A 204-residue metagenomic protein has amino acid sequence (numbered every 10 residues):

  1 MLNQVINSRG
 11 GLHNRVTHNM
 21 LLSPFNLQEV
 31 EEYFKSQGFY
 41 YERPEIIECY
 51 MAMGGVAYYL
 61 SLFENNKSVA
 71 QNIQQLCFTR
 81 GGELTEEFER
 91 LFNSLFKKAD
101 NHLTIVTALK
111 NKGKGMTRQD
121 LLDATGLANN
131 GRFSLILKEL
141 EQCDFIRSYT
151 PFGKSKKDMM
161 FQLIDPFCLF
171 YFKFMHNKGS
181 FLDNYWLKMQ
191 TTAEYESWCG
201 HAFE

Functional and structural regions predicted by a protein language model:
M1-L2, V56, P166: A short beta-strand-to-loop transition that corresponds to the Sensor-1 phosphate-sensing loop of AAA+ P-loop ATPases
L2-T17: Short regulatory helix/loop adjacent to the ATP-binding pocket of P-loop NTPases
N3, E31-K35, M51, S61: A broadly conserved amphipathic alpha-helix scaffold signal in soluble, globular proteins
V5-S8, Y33, F63, F174-M175: Residue-level signal for well-ordered alpha-helical positions
N19-E45: Conserved small helical "lid"/interfacial subdomain of P-loop NTPases
R43-I46, M51-L62, L103: The conserved phosphate-sensing helix
Y59-E204: Accessory nucleic acid-recognition modules appended to NTPase machines
